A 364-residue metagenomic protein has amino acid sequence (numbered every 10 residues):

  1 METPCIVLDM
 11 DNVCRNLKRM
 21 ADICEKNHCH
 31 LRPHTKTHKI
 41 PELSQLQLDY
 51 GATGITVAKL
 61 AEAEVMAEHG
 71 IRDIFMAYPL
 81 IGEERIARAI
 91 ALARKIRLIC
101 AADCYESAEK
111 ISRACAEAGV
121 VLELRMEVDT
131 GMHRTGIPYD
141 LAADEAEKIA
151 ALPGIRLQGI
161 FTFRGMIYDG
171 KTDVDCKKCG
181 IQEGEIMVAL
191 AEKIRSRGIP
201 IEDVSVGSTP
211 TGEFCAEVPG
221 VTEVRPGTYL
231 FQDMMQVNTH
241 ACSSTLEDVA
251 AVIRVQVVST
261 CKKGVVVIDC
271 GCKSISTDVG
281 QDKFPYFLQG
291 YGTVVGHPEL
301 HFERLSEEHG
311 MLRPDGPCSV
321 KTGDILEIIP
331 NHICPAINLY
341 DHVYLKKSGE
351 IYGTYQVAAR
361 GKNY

Functional and structural regions predicted by a protein language model:
M1-L8: Generic N-terminal amphipathic, Lys/Arg-enriched alpha-helix
N12-L43, T56-A58: N-terminal glycine-rich anion-binding loops that anchor highly charged ligand groups
V13, K36, M66, M126 (+5 more regions): Conserved, mostly hydrophobic/aromatic
H30, I194-D203, T322, Y340: Flexible, glycine/charged-enriched surface loops at secondary-structure junctions
H34-D169: Active-site-proximal beta-alpha core segment in soluble small-molecule metabolic enzymes
E123, T130-T245: Active-site loop/helix belt of alpha/beta enzymes
K178, T211-Y291: Active-site loop ensemble at the mouth of alpha/beta enzyme cores that anchors a bound cofactor
K262-Y364: C-terminal accessory subdomain/extension
